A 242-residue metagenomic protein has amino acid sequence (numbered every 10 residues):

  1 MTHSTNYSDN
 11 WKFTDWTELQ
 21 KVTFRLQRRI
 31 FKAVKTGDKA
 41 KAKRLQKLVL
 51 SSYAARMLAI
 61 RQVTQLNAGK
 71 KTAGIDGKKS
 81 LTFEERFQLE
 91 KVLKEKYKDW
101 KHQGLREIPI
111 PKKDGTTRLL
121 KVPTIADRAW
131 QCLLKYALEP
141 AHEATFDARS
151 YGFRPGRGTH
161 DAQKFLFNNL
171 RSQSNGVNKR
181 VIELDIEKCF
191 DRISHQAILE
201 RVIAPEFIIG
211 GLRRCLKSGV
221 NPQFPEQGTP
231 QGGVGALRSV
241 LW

Functional and structural regions predicted by a protein language model:
M1-S4: Short, charge-rich, low-complexity alpha-helical interaction segments
S8-G69, Y136-G152: Charged boundary/loop elements
F24, R28, A40-K43, K47 (+11 more regions): Non-catalytic, well-ordered alpha-helical scaffold segments
K43-K112, T116-T117: Phosphate/adenylate-binding "loop-and-lid" substructures adjacent to NTP/NAD/dNTP-binding pockets in NTP-dependent
A68-L81, Q103-A129, T145-G158, I182-E183 (+1 more regions): Short, conserved non-catalytic motifs in the polymerase core
V92-T116, A129-Y136, N168-R171, P205-Q223: Reverse-transcriptase-like RNA-dependent polymerase core
E95-Y97, K121-K135, E139-F146, S150 (+6 more regions): Duplex nucleic acid-engaging cores and interfaces of nucleic-acid transaction enzymes
A148-R149, D161, F165-W242: Conserved polymerase palm-domain catalytic core
